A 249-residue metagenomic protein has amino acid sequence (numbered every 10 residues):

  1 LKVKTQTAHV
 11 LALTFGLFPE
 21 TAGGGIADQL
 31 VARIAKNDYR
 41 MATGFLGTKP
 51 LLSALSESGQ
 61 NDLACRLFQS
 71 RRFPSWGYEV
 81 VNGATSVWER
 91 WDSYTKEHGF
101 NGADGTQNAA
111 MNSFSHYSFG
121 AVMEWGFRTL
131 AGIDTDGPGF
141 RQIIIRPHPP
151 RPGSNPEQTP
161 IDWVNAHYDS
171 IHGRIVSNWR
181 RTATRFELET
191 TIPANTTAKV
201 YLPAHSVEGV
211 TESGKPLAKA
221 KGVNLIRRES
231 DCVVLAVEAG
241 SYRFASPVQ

Functional and structural regions predicted by a protein language model:
L1-T106: Catalytic cores of carbohydrate-active enzymes
D62-Q249: Non-catalytic C-terminal accessory modules of carbohydrate-active enzymes
